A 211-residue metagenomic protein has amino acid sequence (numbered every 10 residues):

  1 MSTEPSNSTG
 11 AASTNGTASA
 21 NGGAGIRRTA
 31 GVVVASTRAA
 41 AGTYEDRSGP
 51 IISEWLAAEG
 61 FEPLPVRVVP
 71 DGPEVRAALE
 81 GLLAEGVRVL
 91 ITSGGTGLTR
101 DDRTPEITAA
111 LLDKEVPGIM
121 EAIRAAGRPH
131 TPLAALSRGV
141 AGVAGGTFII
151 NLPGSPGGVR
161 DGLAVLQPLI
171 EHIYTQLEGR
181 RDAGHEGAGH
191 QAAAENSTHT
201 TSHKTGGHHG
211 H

Functional and structural regions predicted by a protein language model:
M1-H211: Non-catalytic beta/alpha edge segments that cap or flank active sites
